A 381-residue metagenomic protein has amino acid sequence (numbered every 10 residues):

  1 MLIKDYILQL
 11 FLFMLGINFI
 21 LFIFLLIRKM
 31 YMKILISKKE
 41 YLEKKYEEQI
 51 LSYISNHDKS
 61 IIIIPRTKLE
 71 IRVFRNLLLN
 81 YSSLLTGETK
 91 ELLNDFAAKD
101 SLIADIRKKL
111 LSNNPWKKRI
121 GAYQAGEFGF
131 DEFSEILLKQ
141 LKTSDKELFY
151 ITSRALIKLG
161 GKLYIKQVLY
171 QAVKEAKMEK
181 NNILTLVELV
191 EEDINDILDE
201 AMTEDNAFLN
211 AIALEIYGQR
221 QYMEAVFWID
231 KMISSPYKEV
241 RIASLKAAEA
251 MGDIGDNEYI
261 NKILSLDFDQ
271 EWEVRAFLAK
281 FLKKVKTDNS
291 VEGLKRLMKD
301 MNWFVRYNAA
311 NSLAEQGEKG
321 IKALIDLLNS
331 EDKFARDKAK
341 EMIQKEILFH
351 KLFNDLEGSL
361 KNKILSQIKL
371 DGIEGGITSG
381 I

Functional and structural regions predicted by a protein language model:
M1-K39: N-terminal signal-anchor transmembrane alpha helix of single-pass membrane proteins, serving as the membrane-anchoring
M1-L8, F349-I381: Short, Lys/Arg-enriched, disordered terminal segments
M30-N113: N-terminal topogenic membrane-targeting module
P65, A97-L110, F130-L141, G161-A172 (+6 more regions): Amphipathic alpha-helical scaffolding segments comprising HEAT/armadillo-like alpha-solenoid repeats
L79-A97, R119-G129, Y150-G161, Y170 (+10 more regions): Structural detector for internal amphipathic alpha-helices that build alpha-solenoid repeat scaffolds
D105-W116, I120-E127: Alpha-helical segment of the N-proximal tetratricopeptide repeat
N113-N114, S144-L148, E175-E179, D205-N206 (+4 more regions): Short inter-helical turns and helix N-cap capping residues of alpha-solenoid HEAT/ARM repeat scaffolds
F133-S134, E147, A176-M178, E239 (+4 more regions): HEAT/HEAT-like alpha-solenoid repeats
